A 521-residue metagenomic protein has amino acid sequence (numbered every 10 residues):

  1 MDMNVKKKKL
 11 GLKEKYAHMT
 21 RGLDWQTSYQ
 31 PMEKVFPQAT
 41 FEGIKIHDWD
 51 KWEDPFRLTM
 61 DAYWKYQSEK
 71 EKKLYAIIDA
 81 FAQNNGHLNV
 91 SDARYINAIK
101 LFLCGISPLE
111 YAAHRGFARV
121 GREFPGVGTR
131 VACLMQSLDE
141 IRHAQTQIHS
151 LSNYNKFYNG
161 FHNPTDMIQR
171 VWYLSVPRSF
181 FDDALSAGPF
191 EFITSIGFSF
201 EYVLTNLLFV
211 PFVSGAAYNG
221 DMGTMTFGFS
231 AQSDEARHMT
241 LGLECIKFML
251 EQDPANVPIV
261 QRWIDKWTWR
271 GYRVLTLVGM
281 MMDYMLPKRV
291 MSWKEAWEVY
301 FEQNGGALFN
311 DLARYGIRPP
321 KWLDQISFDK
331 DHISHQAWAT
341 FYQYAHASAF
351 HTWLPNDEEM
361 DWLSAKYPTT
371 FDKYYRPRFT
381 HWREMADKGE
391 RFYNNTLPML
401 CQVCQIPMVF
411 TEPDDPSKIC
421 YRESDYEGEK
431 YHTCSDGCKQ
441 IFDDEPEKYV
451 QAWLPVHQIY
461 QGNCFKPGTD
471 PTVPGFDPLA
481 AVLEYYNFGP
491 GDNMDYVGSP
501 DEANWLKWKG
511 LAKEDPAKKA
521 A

Functional and structural regions predicted by a protein language model:
M1-W52, N256-K388: Extended, helix-rich structural scaffolds rather than catalytic motifs
R21, T27, D92-F124, A187-Y218 (+2 more regions): Alpha-helical bundle segments that constitute or directly flank the non-heme di-iron/ferroxidase center
W25, Y29-A80, I141-P164, L243-C245: Conserved alpha-helical segments that form or flank metal/cofactor-binding pockets of metalloenzymes
F81-F102, N163-S199, A217-N219, I264-K288: Acidic/His metal-coordination segments adjacent to aromatic residues that form catalytic metal sites in metalloenzymes
L101-P177: Long, hydrophobic, well-ordered secondary-structure blocks that form the structural core and pocket-lining surfaces
R119-V131, Y154-Y158, A184-G188, V210-S230 (+2 more regions): Inter-helical turn/loop segments and adjacent helix faces that build the functional surface of alpha-helical bundle
D357-E358, W362-K430, E447-A521: Intrinsically disordered, low-complexity terminal tails and linkers in eukaryotic proteins, enriched in charged/polar
M408, C438, F442: Cys/His-rich microdomains that often coordinate metals
